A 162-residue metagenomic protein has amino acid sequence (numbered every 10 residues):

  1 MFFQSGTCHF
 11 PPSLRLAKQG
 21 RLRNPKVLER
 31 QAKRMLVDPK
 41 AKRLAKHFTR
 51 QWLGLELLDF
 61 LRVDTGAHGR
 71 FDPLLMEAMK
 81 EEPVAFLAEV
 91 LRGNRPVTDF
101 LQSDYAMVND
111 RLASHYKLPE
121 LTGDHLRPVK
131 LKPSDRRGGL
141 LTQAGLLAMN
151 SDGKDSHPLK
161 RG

Functional and structural regions predicted by a protein language model:
M1-G162: Active-site substrate-binding loop specific to GH73 endo-beta-N-acetylglucosaminidase modules in bacterial autolysins
